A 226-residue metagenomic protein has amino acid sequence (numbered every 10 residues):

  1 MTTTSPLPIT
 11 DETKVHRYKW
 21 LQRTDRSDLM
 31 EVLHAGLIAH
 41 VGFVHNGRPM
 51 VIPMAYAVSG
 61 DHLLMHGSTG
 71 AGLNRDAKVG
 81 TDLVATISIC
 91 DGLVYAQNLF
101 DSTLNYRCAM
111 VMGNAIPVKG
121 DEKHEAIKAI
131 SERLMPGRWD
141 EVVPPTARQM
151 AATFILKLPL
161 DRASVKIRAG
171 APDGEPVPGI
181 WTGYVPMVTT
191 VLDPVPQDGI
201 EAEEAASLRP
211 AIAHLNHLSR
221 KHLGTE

Functional and structural regions predicted by a protein language model:
M1-E12, K123-E226: C-terminal edge-of-domain segments
P6-L64, R75: An N-terminal domain-cap segment
P8, G70-A129: Short, structured beta-strand-loop surface elements
L37, I52, D61, V79-L83 (+2 more regions): A generic structural signal for short beta-strands and their flanking turns/coil linkers
H40-V44, Q97-L99, A115-K119, W139-T146: Short helix-to-loop capping/linker segments positioned immediately adjacent to catalytic or ligand/cofactor-binding
H62-L64, V84, K166: General beta-strand recognition
L63-S68, L156-K157: A generic structural motif
